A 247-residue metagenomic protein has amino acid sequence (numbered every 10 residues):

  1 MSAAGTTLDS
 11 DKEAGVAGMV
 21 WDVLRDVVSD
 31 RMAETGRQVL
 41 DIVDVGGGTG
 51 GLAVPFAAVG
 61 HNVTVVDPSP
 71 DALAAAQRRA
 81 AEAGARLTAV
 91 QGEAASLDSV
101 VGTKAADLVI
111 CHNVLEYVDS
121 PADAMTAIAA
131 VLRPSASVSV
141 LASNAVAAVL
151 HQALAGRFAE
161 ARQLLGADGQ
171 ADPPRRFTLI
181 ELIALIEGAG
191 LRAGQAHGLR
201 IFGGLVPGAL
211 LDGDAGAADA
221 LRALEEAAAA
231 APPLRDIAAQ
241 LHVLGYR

Functional and structural regions predicted by a protein language model:
M1-D41, G51, A75, P207: Conserved class I S-adenosyl-L-methionine
G46-G48: Class I SAM-dependent methyltransferase "Motif I" SAM/SAH-binding loop
G51, P55-S96: Class I SAM-dependent methyltransferase SAM/SAH-binding core
I110: A conserved beta-strand element that flanks and buttresses the S-adenosyl-L-methionine
A122-S137: A short glycine-rich, Lys/Arg-flanked "PGG" loop and its adjoining helix->strand segment in the class I
S137-L164: Conserved class I S-adenosyl-L-methionine
D172-G190, A196: Short alpha-helix
Q195-R247: Conserved Class I S-adenosyl-L-methionine
